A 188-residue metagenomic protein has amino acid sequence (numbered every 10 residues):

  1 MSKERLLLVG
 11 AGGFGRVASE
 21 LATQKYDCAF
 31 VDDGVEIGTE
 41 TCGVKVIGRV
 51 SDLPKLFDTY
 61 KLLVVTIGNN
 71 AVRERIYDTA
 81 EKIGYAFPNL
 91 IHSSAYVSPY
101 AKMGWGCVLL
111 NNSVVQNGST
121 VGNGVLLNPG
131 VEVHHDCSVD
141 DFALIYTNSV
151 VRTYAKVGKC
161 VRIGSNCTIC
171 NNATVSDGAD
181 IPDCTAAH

Functional and structural regions predicted by a protein language model:
S2-K61: A solvent-exposed beta-alpha-beta segment
K3-E4, D27, Y60, G84 (+4 more regions): A general structural motif
G10, V64-G68, N171: Small/polar loops that bind or transfer phosphate-bearing groups
G13, A71-V72, K102: Short alpha-helical
S19-A22, R75-T79, V121: Short amphipathic alpha-helical segments
A22-T23, L56-F57, A80, S176-A179 (+1 more regions): Alpha-helix C-terminal capping segments
I37-Y96: Phosphate-bearing ligand-interacting subdomains that bind or position ATP/ADP/UDP/GDP/NAD(P) or nucleotide-linked
N89-H188: Structural signal for interior beta-strand "rungs" in well-ordered beta-sheet cores of soluble enzyme domains
